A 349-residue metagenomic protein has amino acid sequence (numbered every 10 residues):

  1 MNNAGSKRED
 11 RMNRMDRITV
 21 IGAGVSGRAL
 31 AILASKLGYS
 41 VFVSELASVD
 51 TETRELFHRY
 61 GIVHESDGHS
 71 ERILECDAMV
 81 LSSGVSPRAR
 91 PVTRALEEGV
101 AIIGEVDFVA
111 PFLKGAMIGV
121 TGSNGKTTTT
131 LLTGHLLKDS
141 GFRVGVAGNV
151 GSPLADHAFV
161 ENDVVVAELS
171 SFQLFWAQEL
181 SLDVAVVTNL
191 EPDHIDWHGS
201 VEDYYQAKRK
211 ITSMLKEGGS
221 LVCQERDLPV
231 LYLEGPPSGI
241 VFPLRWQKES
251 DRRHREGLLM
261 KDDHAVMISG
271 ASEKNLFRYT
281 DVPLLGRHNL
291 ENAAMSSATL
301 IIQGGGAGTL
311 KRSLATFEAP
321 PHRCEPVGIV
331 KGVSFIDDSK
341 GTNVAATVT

Functional and structural regions predicted by a protein language model:
N2-G104, F108, L285, G305-G306 (+1 more regions): N-terminal leader/targeting and accessory segments in enzymes
D16-R17, A29-L33, L37, L276-T349: Nucleotide phosphate-binding/pyrophosphate-handling subdomain across enzymes that bind or process nucleotide phosphates
I21, S44, G148, A167 (+2 more regions): Active-site flanking residues adjacent to catalytic metal/cofactor-binding acidic residues
V25, S86, N124-T128, L290 (+2 more regions): Residue-level detector of alpha-helix initiation sites
L33-K36, E71-L74, S83-S238, L259: Phosphate-binding loop of NTP-binding sites
V41-E45, G145-V146, V166, P243: Short beta-strand "acidic-cap" motif of Rossmann-like dinucleotide-binding folds
S66-G68, I103-D107, G145-A147, P236-M260 (+2 more regions): Beta-strand->loop->alpha-helix junctions that form or flank phosphate-binding loops in nucleotide-handling enzymes
G257-L276, P320-G328: Acidic-glycine-rich active-site phosphate/pyrophosphate-binding loop
